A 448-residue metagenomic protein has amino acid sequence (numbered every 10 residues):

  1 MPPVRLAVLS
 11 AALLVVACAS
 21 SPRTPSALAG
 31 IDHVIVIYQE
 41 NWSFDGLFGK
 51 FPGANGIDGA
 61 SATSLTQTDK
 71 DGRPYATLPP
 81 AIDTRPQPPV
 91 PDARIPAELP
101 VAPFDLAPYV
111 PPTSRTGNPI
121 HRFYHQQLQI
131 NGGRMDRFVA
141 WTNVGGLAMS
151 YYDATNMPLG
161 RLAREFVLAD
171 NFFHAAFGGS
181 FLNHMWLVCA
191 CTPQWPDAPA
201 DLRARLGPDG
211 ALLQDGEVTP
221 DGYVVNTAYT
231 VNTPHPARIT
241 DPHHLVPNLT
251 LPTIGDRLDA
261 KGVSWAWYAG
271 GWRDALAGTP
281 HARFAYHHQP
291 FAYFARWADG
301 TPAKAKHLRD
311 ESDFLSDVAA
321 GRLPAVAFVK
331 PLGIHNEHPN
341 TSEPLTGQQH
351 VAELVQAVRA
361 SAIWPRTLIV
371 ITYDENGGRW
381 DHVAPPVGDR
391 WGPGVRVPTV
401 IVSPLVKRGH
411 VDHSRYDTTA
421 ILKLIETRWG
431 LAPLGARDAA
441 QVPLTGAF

Functional and structural regions predicted by a protein language model:
M1-V8: Bacterial N-terminal signal peptides that target proteins for export
A11-A12: Residue-level signal for mature regions of secreted extracellular proteins and peptides
V15-A17: C-terminal motif of bacterial Sec signal peptides marking the signal peptidase cleavage site
A19-F448: N-terminal pro-sequences and low-complexity stem/linker regions of secreted or lumenal proteins
